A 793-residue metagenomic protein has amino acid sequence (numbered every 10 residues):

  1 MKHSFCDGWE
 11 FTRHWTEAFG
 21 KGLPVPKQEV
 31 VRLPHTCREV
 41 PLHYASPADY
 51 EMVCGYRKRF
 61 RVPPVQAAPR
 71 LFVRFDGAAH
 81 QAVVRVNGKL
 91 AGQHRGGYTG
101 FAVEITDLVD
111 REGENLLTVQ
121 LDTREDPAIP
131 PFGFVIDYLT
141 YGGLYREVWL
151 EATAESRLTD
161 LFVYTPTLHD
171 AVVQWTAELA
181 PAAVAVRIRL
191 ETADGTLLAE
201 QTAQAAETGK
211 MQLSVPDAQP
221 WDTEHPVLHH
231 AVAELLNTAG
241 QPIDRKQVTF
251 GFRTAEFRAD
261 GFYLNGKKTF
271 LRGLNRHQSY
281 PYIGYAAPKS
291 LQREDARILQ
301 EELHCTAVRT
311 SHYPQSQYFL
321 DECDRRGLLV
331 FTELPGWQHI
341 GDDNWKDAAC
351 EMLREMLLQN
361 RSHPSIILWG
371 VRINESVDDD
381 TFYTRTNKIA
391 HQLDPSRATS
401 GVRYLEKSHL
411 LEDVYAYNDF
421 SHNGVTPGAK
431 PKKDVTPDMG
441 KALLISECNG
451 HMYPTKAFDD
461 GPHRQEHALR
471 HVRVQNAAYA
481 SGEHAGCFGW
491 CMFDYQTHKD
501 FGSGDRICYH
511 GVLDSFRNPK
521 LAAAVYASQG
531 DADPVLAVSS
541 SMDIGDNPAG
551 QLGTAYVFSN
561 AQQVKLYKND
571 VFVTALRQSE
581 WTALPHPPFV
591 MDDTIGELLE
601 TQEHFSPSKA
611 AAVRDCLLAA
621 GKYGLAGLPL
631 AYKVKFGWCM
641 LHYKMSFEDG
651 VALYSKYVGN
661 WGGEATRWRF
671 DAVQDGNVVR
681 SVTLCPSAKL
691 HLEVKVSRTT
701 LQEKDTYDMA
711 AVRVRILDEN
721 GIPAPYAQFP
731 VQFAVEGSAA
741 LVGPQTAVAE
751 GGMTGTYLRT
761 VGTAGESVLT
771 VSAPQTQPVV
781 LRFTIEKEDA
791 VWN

Functional and structural regions predicted by a protein language model:
M1-P41, Q120, A193, A468-N476 (+3 more regions): Accessory carbohydrate-binding/adhesion or oligomerization-edge regions at the termini of glycan-active proteins
H3-W15, P47, E51-L158, A182 (+5 more regions): Accessory beta-strand-rich segments of carbohydrate-active enzymes
C37-V62, Q66-F75, A79-V86, G92-Q93 (+8 more regions): Active-site-adjacent substrate/metal-binding segments within catalytic domains of carbohydrate-active enzymes
D110-E114, E178-E256: Extended acidic/polar, glycine-enriched regions that form or flank non-catalytic beta-rich accessory modules
A177, A233-E234, A555-S559, D708-P725 (+1 more regions): Beta-strand-rich structural segments
R297-E301, A307-G553, D570, A575 (+1 more regions): Substrate-binding/catalytic cleft of secreted carbohydrate-active enzymes, primarily glycoside hydrolases
A477-K704, L717-E719, A724-F729: Carbohydrate-binding surfaces of carbohydrate-active enzymes
L584-T594, G737-G751: Low-complexity "stalk/linker" and mucin-like segments enriched in Ser/Thr/Pro/Ala/Gly
